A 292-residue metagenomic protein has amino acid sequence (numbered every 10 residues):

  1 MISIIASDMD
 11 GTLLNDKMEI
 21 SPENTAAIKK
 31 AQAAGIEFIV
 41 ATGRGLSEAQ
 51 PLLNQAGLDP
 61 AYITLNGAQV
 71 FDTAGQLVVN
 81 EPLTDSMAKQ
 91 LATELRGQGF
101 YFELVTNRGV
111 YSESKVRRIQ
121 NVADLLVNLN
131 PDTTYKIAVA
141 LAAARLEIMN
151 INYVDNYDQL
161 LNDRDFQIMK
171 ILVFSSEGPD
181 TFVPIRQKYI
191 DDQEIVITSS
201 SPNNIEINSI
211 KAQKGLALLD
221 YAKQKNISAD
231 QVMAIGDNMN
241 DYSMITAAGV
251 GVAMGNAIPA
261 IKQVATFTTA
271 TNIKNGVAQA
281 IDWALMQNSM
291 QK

Functional and structural regions predicted by a protein language model:
M1-I4, N15, S21-P22, I190 (+1 more regions): Mg2+-dependent phosphoryl-transfer enzymes with acidic/Ser/Thr/Gly-rich catalytic loops
M9, R44, G236-N238: Active-site metal-binding loops of divalent metal-dependent hydrolases
P22-K136: Active-site phosphate-binding/coordination module
A31, T42, N66, I171 (+3 more regions): Residue-level signal for inorganic ion chemistry
G35-I39, D59-P60, K170, D230 (+1 more regions): Short active-site oxyanion
E37, Y101, V196, V250-G251 (+1 more regions): Residue-level detector of anion-binding/catalytic polar loops
L46-Q50, P179-F182, G215, D241-Y242: Short, well-ordered alpha-helical microsegments
R108-M233: Conserved acidic, metal-coordinating active-site core of Asp-based, Mg2+-dependent phosphoryl-transfer enzymes
